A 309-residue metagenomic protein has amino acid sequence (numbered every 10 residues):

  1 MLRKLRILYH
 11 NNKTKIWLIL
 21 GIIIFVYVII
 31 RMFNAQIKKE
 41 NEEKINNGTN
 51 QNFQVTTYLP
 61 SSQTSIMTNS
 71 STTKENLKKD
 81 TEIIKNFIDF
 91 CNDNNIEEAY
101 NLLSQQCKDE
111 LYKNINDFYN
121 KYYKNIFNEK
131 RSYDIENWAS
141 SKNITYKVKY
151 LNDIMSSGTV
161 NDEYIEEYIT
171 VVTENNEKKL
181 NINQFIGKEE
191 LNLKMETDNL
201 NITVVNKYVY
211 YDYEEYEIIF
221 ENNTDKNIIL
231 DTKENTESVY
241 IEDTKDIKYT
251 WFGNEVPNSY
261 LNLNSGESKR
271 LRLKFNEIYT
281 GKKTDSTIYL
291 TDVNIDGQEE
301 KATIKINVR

Functional and structural regions predicted by a protein language model:
M1-T14: N-terminal Lys/Arg-rich, disordered targeting/topogenic segments
N12-K13, Y27, I37-E40, A139-N206 (+4 more regions): Exposed beta-sheet edge and beta->alpha loop/turn motif
W17-R31: Hydrophobic membrane-insertion alpha-helices, especially the h-region of bacterial N-terminal signal peptides
A35-D89, D93: Short, low-complexity N-terminal intrinsically disordered segments enriched in polar/charged residues
T73-I84, N92-I96, D109-Y112, D162 (+1 more regions): Solvent-exposed, acidic/flexible segments
F87, E98-Y100, I218: Hydrophobic pocket/interface hotspot
I96-K147, E237-W251: Short solvent-exposed beta->alpha transition segments
Y210-Y213, E221-K269, F275-N276, T303-R309: The feature marks short-to-medium sequence segments in extracytoplasmic or secretory-pathway proteins
